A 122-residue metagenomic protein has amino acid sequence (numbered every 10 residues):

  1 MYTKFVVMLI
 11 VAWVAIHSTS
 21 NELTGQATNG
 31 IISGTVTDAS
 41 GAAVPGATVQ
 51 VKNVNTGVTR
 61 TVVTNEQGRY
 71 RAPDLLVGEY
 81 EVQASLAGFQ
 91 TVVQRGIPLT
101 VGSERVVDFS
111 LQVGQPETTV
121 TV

Functional and structural regions predicted by a protein language model:
Y2-V7, W13-T121: Periplasm-facing N-terminal accessory domains of Gram-negative outer-membrane beta-barrel systems
